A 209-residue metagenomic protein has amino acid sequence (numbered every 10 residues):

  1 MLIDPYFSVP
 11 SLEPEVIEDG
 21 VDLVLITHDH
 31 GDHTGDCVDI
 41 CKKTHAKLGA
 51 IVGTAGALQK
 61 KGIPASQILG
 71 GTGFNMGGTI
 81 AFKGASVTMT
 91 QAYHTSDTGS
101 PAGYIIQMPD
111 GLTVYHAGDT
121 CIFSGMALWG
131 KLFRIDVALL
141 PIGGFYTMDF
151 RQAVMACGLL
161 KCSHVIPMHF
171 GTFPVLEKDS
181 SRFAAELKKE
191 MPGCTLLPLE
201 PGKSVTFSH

Functional and structural regions predicted by a protein language model:
M1, T79-T88, Q107-T113, F207-H209: Beta-strand-turn-beta hairpins that frame and shape the catalytic cleft of phosphate-ester-processing enzymes
M1-H30, G35-D39, G53, T95-T98 (+1 more regions): Pre-active-site segment of Zn-dependent metallo-hydrolases
L2-P5, V21-D29, G49-V52, V114-G118 (+3 more regions): Active-site neighborhood of phospho(di)ester-bond hydrolases with catalytic His/Asp-centered motifs
V9-P10, H30-G35, A55-L58, M76-I80 (+5 more regions): Active-site environment of divalent metal-dependent phosphoester hydrolases
P10, Y93-L160: Active-site-proximal loop/helix segments of hydrolase catalytic cores
V21, H45-A46, I135, C162: Local beta-strand N-terminus motif with an aromatic residue
T27, G35-A92, D97-T98: Glycine/small-residue-rich loop that forms an oxyanion/phosphate-binding "nest" at active or ligand-binding sites
K47, Q59-I80, V154-H209: Binuclear metal-ion centers of metallo-dependent hydrolases, dominated by the metallo-beta-lactamase
